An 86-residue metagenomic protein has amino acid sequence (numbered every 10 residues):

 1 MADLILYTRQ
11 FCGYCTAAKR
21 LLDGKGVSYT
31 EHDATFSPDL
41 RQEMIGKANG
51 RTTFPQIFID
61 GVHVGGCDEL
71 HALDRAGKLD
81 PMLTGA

Functional and structural regions predicted by a protein language model:
M1-D3, L83-A86: Compositionally biased, disordered extreme N-termini, encompassing classical targeting presequences
M1-S28: Local sequence-structure signature of Cys/Sec-based thiol-disulfide redox active-site neighborhoods
T16, D39, G65: Residues that form or flank phosphate/diphosphate-binding pockets in enzymes that use nucleotide phosphates
R20-L22, I45, H71-L73: Short, glycine/charged-enriched secondary-structure capping and boundary segments
A34-T52, K78, L83-T84: Thioredoxin-like thiol-disulfide oxidoreductase module
N49-F58, D68: Structural micro-motif
I59-G85: Non-catalytic, surface beta->alpha helical segment in thiol-disulfide oxidoreductase systems
